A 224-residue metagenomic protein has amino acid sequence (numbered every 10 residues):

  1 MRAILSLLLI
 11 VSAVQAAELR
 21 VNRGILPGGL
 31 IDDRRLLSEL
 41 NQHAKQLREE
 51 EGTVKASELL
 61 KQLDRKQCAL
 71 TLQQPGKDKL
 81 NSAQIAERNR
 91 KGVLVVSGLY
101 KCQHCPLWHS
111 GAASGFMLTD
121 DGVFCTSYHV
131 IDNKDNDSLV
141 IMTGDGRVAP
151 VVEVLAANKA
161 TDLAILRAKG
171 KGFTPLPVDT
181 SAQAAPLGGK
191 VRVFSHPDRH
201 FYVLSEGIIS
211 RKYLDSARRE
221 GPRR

Functional and structural regions predicted by a protein language model:
M1-L7: Sec-dependent signal peptide recognition, specifically the positively charged N-region followed immediately by
L8-A16: Hydrophobic h-region of N-terminal signal peptides that target proteins for export in Gram-negative bacteria
A17-E18, L187: Non-catalytic interaction/Regulatory regions outside core domains
E18-M117, F124-S127: N-terminal activation segment of mature serine protease catalytic domains
K91-V93, L163, E206: Structural motif
K101-C102, T119-V203, R219-E220: Conserved active-site neighborhood of the chymotrypsin/trypsin-like protease fold
L204-S216: Short, compositionally biased
